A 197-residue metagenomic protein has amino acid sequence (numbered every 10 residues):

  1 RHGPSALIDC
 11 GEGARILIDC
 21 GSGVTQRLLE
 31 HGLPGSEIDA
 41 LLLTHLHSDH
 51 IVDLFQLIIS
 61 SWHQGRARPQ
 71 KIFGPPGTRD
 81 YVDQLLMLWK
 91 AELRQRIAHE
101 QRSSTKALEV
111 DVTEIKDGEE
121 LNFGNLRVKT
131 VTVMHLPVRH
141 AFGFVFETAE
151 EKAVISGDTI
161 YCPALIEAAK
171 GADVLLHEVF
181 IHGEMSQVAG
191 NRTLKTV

Functional and structural regions predicted by a protein language model:
R1-V154, I160, E167: Binuclear metal-dependent hydrolase catalytic cores
G143, E150-K152, I160-V197: Cap/insert and terminal regions of metallo-dependent hydrolase folds
